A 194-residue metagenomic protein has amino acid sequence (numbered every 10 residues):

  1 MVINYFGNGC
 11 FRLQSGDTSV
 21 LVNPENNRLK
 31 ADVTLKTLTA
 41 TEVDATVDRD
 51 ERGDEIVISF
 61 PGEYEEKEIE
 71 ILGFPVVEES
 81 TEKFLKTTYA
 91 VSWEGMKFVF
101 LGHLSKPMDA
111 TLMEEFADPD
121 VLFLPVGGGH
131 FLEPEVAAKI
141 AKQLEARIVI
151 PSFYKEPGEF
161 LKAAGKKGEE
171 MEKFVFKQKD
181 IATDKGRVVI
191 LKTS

Functional and structural regions predicted by a protein language model:
M1-V33, A40-E42, R52-V121, G129-E135 (+1 more regions): Core dinuclear metal-dependent hydrolase active-site scaffold
L35-L38, F123-P125, R147-F153: Short internal beta-strands
T41-T46, E156-F160: Short, charged/polar "capping" segments at the starts of alpha-helices and the immediately preceding loops
D48-R52, D109, E156, K167: Serine/threonine-rich low-complexity intrinsically disordered regions
D50-G53, A141, E159-F160: A sequence-level detector of short, solvent-exposed, charge-rich linear segments
E135-Q143: Feature captures the catalytic cores and cofactor-binding loops of soluble hydro-lyases/lyases that act on carboxylate
L144-I148, S152-S194: Accessory terminal helices/loops
